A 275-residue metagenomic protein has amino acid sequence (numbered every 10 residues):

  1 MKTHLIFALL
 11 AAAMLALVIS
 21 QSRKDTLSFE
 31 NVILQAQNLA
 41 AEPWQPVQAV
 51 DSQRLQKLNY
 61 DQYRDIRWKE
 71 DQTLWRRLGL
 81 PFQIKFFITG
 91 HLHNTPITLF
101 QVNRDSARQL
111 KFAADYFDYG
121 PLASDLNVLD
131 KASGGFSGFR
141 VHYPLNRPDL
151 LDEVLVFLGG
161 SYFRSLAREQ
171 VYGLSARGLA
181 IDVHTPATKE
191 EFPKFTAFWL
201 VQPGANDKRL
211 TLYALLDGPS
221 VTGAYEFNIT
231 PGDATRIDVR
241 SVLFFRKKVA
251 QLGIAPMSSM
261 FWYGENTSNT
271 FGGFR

Functional and structural regions predicted by a protein language model:
M1-H4: Positively charged n-region of N-terminal signal peptides that target proteins for export
I6-A12: Sec-dependent N-terminal signal peptides
A12-T26: Bacterial Sec-dependent signal peptides at the C-terminal "C-region" and cleavage site
E30, Q37-A187: Solvent-exposed N-terminal domain segments of exported/luminal and surface proteins
Y60, N94-P96, F136-G138, F195 (+4 more regions): Extracellular structured ligand-interaction cores
F100-R104, L215, F244: A generic structural motif
R168, G173-G232: Extended, loop-rich substrate-binding clefts of extracytoplasmic carbohydrate-active enzymes
E226-F274: Acidic (Asp/Glu-rich), glycine- and aromatic
